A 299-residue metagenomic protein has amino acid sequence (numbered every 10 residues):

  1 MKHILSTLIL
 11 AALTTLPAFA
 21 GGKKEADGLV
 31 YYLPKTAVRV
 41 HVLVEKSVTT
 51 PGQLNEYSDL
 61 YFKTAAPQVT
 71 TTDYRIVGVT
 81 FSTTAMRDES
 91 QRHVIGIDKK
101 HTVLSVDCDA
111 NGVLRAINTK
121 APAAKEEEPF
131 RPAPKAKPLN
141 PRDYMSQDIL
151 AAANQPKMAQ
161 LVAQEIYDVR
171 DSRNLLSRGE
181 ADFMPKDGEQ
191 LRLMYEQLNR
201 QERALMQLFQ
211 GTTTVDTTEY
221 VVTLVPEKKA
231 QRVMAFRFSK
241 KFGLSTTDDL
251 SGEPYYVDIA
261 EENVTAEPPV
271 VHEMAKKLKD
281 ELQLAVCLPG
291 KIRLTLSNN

Functional and structural regions predicted by a protein language model:
M1-L5, A20: Positively charged n-region of N-terminal signal peptides that target proteins for export
S6-T15: Bacterial N-terminal signal peptides
T15-L16, K279: Short intrinsically disordered, low-complexity segments
G21-N299: N-terminal amphipathic/basic membrane-interacting segments and domains, especially the gasdermin N-terminal
